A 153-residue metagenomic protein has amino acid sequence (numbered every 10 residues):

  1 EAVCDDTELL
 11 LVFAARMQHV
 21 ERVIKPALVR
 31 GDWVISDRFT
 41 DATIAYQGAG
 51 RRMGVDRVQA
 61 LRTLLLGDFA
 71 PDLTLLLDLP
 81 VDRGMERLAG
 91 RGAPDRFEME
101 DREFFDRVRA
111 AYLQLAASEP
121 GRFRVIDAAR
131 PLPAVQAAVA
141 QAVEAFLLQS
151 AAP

Functional and structural regions predicted by a protein language model:
E1-L66, A138: ATP-dependent small-molecule kinase phosphotransfer cores that center on conserved nucleotide phosphate-binding segments
D5-T7, A70, E119: Short, solvent-exposed coil/turn segments
L9-L11, L28, L77-L79, L115 (+1 more regions): Generic leucine side-chain signal with a strong bias for well-ordered alpha-helical environments
M17, T40-D41, V81-D82, L132-P133: Alpha-helix N-cap/helix-start and coil->helix boundary motif
G31, P71, P120-F123: A generic structural signal for alpha->beta connector loops
I35, L73-L75, R124-I126: Hydrophobic/aromatic beta-strand patches that form the interior of the parallel beta-sheet core in alpha/beta enzyme
T43-A110: A glycine- and Lys/Arg-enriched "phosphate-lid" helix/loop adjacent to the NTP-binding pocket of small-molecule kinases
D82-P153: NTP-dependent small-molecule kinase module
